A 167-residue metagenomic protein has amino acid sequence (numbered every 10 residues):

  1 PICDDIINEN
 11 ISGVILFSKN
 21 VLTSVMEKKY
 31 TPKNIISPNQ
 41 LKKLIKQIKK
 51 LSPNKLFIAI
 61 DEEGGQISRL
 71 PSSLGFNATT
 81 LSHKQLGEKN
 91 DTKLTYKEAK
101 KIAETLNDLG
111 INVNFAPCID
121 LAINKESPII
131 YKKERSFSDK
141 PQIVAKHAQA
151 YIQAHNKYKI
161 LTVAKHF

Functional and structural regions predicted by a protein language model:
E9-N10, I15-V144, H166: Enzymes and membrane/adaptor proteins characterized by extended Gly/Ser/Thr/Asp/Glu-rich, aromatic-dotted
L109, N156-L161, K165: Extended, charged catalytic domains and RNA/DNA-binding interfaces, predominantly in divalent-metal-using enzymes
K146, A154: Histidine/acidic residue-rich metal-binding segments in metalloenzymes
